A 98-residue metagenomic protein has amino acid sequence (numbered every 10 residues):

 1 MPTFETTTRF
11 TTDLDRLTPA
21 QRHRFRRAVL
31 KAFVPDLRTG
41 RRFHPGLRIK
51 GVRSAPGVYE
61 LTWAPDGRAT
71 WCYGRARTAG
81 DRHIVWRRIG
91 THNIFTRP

Functional and structural regions predicted by a protein language model:
M1-R68, G74-P98: Basic, Lys/Arg-enriched alpha-helical interface segments
